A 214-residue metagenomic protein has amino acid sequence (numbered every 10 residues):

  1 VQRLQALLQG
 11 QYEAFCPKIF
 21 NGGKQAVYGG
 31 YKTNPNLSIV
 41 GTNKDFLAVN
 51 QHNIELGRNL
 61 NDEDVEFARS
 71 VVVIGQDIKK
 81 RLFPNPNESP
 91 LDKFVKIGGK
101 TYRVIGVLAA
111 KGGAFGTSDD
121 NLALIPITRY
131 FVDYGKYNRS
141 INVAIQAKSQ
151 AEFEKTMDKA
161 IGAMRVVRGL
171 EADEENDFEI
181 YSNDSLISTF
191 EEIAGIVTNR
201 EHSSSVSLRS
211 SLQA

Functional and structural regions predicted by a protein language model:
V1-A6, Y12-D45, L60-V71, K111-S118 (+1 more regions): Short acidic/polar micro-motifs at solvent-exposed secondary-structure junctions
A6-G10, V132, E192-G195, H202: Solvent-exposed polar/charged
E13-A14, N53, E179: Conserved beta-strand segments of alpha/beta enzyme cores
C16-I19, I105, Y181: Solvent-exposed beta-strand sheet faces enriched in polar/charged residues
Q25, D92-K96, E179: Residue-level detector of beta-strand face positions
V40, K44-L60, D64, A68-D173: Mid-to-C-terminal secondary-structure elements that act as membrane-proximal/extracytoplasmic interface segments
M157-A160, E171-S203: Peri-transmembrane interface segments
T198-A214: A hydrophobic alpha-helix feature that marks transmembrane segments and, especially, their cytosolic C-terminal ends
